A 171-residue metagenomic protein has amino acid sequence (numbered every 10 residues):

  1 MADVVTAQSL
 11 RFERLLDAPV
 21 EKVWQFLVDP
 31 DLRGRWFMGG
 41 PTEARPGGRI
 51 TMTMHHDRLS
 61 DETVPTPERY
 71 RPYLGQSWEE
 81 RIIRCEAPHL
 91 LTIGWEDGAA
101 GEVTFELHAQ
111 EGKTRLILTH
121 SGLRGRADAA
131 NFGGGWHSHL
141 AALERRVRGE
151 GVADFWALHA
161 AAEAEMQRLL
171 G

Functional and structural regions predicted by a protein language model:
M1-R45, R49: Hydrophobic ligand-binding cavity/cleft-lining segments
E21, L32, A87-L90, A141 (+2 more regions): Generic structural signal for secondary-structure transition and capping sites
V23, R33, I50, I82 (+4 more regions): Hydrophobic pocket/interface hotspot
D31-G75, F155-L158: Short beta-edge strand/loop motif at the mouth of beta-sheet-based domains
P41-T42, R58-L123: Hydrophobic-ligand binding "helix-grip"
R69-Y73, E111-G171: Terminal "cap-and-tail" regions of soluble proteins that handle hydrophobic small molecules
